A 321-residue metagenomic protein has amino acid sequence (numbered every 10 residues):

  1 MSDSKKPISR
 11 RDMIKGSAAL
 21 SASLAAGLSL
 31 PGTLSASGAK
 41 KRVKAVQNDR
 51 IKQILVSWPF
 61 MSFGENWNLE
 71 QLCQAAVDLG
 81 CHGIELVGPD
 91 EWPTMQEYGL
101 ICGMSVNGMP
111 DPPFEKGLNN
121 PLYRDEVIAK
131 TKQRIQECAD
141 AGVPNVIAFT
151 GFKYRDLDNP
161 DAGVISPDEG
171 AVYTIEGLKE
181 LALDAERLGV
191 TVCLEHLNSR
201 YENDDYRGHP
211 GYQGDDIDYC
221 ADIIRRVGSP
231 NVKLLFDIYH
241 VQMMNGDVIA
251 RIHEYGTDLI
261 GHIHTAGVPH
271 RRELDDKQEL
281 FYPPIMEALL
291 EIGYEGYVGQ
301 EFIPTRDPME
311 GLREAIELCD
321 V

Functional and structural regions predicted by a protein language model:
S2-V77, V143-P144, L157, D204-D205 (+1 more regions): Histidine-acidic metal/acid-base catalytic patches
A18-S29, A45, G117-K233, M243: Active-site acidic/histidine proton-transfer and metal-coordination neighborhood in alpha/beta enzyme cores
L55-N66, F114-E126: Active-site mouth loops of central-metabolism enzymes
E70-E91: Catalytic domains of carbohydrate-active enzymes, especially glycoside hydrolases
P93-M104: Aromatic-lined substrate-binding rim segments of carbohydrate-active enzymes
